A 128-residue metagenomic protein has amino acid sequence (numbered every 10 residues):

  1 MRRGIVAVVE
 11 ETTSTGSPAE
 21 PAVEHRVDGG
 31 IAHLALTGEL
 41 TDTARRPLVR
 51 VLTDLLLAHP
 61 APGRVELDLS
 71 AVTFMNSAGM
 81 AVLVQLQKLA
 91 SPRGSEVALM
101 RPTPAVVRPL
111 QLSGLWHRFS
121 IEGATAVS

Functional and structural regions predicted by a protein language model:
M1-F74, Q85-S128: STAS-like cytosolic regulatory interaction modules
